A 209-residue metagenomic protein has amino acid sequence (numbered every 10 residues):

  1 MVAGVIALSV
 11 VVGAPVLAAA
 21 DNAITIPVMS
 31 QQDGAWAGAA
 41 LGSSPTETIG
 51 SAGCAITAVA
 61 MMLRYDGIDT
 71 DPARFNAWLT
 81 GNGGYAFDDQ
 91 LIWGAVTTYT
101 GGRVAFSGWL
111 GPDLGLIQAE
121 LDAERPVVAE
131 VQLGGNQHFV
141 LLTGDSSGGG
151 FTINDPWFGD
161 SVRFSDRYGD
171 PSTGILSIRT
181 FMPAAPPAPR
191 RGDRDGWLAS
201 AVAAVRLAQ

Functional and structural regions predicted by a protein language model:
M1-G84, L133, S147, P189-R191 (+2 more regions): Active-site-adjacent structural segments surrounding the nucleophilic cysteine of cysteine proteases and isopeptidases
V12-V16, D89-V96, L114-I117, R163-Y168: Intrinsically disordered, low-complexity boundary segments flanking structured domains
S44, G108-T152: Active-site-adjacent substructure of cysteine-protease-like catalytic cores
G53, T57-M61, R74, L91-A95 (+3 more regions): Extracytoplasmic/secreted proteins, especially bacterial periplasmic and envelope-associated proteins
D69-G115: Catalytic cysteine-centered active-site loop
Q132-Q209: Active-site signature of cysteine proteases
